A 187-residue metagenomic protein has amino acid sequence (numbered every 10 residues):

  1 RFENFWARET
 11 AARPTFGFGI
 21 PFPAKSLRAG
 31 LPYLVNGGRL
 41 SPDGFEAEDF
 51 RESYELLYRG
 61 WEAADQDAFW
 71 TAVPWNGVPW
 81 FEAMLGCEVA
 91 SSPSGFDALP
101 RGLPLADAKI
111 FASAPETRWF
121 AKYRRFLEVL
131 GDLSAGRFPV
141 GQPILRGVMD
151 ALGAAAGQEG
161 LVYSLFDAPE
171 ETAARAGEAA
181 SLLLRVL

Functional and structural regions predicted by a protein language model:
R1-L187: Catalytic cores of TIM-barrel enzymes
